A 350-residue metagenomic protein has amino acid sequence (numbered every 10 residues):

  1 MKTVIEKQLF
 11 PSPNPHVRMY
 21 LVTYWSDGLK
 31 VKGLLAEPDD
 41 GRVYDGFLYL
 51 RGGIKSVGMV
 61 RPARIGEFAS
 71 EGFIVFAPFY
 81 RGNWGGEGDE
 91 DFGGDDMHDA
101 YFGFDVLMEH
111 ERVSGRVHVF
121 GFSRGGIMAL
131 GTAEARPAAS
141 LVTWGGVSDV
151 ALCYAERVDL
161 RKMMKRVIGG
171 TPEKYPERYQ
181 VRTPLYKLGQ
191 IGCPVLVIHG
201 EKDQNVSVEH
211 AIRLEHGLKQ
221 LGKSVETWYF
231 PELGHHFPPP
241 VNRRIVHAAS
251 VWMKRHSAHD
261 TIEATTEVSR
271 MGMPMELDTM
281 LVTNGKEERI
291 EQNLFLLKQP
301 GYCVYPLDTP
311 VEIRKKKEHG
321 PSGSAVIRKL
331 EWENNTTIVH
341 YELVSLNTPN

Functional and structural regions predicted by a protein language model:
T3-D40: N-terminal cap/lid segment of alpha/beta-hydrolase-fold proteins
R42-Y44, Y49-G88: Short substrate-entry loop that stabilizes the transition state in hydrolases
D91-E111: Alpha/beta-hydrolase active-site loop
R112-S123: Alpha/beta-hydrolase fold nucleophile elbow
L152-K187, C193: Mobile cap/lid helix-loop segments that gate and shape the active-site cleft of serine hydrolases
I191, V197-H199, D203: Short beta-strand/loop motif that positions the catalytic acidic residue of the alpha/beta-hydrolase fold
Q204-H210: Conserved alpha/beta-hydrolase "acid-adjacent" motif
I212, Q220-T265: C-terminal catalytic histidine-bearing segment of alpha/beta-hydrolase fold enzymes
